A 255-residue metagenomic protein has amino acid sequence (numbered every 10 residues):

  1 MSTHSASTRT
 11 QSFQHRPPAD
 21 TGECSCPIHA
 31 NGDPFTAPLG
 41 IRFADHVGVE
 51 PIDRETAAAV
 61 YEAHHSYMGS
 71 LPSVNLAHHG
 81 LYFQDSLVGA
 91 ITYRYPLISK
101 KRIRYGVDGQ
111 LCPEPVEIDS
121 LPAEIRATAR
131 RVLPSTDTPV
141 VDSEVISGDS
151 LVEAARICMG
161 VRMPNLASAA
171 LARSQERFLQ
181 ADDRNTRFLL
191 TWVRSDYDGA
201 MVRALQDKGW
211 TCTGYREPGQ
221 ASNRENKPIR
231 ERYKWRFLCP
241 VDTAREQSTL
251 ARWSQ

Functional and structural regions predicted by a protein language model:
S2-R42, Y105, L111: Charged, low-complexity intrinsically disordered segments and flexible loops
P27-V74: Short amphipathic alpha-helix that is part of the acyltransferase structural core
P51, Y95-E231, R236: Acyl-donor binding region in acyl/amide transferases
V74-L76, R232: Short beta-strand-initiation
L76-G80, A90: Short hydrophobic/aromatic beta-strand element in the GNAT-like acyltransferase core that lines or flanks the acyl-donor
L81-Q84, C239-V241: Active-site beta-strand termini and strand-to-loop segments that position acidic
S86-P96: Conserved beta-strand in the GNAT
T243-S254: Flexible, glycine-/basic-rich loop-and-beta segments that form/coincide with the SAM-dependent methyltransferase
